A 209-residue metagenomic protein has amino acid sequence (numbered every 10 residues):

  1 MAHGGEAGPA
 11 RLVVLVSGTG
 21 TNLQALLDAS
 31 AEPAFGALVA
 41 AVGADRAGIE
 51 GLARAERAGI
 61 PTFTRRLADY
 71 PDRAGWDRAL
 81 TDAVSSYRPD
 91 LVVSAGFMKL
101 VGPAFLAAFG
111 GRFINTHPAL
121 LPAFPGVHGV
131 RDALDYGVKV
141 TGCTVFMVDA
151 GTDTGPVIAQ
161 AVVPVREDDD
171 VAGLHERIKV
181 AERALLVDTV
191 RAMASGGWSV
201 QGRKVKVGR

Functional and structural regions predicted by a protein language model:
A2-E50, R54: N-terminal Rossmann-like dinucleotide-binding module
A29, A95-K204, G208: Donor/substrate-binding cores of folate-linked one-carbon enzymes
F35-A79: Short, surface-exposed acidic-centric catalytic microdomains
A40, D90, G111: Conserved acidic residues
A44-D45, A68-D69, R73, Y87-P103: N-terminal glycine-rich "phosphate-gripper" loop used for MgATP/nucleotide binding and carboxylate activation
P61, D90, K139: Residue-level detector of anion-binding/catalytic polar loops
R78-Y87: Short, well-structured alpha-helical segments in soluble
